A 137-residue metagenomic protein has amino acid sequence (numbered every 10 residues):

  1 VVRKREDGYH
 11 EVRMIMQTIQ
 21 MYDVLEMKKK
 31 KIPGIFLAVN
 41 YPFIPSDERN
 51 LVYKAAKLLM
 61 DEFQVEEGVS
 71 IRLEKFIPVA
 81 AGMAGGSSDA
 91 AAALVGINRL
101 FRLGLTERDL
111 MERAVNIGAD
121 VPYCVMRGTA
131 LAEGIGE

Functional and structural regions predicted by a protein language model:
V1-A81, R99-R108: ATP-binding N-lobe of GHMP and related small-molecule kinases
Y53-K54, A91, E112: A broad detector of short, well-ordered amphipathic alpha-helices that serve as recognition/interaction surfaces
L58, G96, E112-N116: Generic structural signal for isolated residues within well-ordered alpha-helices
S87-F101: Short, small-residue alpha-helix embedded
G104-E137: Alpha/beta catalytic cores of group-transfer enzymes, especially the acyltransferase/condensing modules of polyketide
